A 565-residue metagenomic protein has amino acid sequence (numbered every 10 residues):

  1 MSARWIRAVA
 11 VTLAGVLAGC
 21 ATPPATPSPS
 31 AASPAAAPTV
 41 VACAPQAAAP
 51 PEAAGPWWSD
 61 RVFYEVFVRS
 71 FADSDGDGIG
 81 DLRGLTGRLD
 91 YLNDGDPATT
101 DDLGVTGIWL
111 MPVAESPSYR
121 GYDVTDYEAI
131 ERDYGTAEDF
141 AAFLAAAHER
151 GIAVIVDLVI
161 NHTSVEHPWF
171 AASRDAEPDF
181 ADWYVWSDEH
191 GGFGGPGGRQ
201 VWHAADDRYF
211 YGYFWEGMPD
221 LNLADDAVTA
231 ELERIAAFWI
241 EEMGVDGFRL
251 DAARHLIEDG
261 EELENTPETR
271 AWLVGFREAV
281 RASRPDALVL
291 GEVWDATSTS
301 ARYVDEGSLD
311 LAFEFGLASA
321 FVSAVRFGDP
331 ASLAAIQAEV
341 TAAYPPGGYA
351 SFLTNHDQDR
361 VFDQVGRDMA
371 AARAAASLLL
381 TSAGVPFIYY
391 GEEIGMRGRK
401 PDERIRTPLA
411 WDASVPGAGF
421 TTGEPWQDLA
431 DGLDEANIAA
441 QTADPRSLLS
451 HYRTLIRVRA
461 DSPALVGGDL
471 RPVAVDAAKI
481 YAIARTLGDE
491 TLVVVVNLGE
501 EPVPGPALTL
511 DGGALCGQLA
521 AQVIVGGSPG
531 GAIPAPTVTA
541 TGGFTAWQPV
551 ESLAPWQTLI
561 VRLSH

Functional and structural regions predicted by a protein language model:
M1-V9: Bacterial N-terminal signal peptides that target proteins for export
V9-G19: Bacterial N-terminal signal peptides
C20-P23, V40-A230, A237, A253-T297: Acidic/aromatic-lined carbohydrate-recognition and catalytic surfaces of CAZymes acting on diverse glycans
A21-T39: Short, low-complexity, disordered segments immediately C-terminal to signal peptides in bacterial exported proteins
W58, V280-S283, D295, Y303-E306 (+7 more regions): Loop/helix patches that line or flank the sugar-binding groove of alpha-linked glycan CAZymes
A171-F214, M218, S323-A342, R406-D431: Core domains of carbohydrate- and sulfate-ester-processing enzymes
E501-P529, P534: Beta-strand-rich binding/interaction modules
V538-H565: C-terminal beta-strand-rich structural cap/linker in extracellular carbohydrate-active enzymes
